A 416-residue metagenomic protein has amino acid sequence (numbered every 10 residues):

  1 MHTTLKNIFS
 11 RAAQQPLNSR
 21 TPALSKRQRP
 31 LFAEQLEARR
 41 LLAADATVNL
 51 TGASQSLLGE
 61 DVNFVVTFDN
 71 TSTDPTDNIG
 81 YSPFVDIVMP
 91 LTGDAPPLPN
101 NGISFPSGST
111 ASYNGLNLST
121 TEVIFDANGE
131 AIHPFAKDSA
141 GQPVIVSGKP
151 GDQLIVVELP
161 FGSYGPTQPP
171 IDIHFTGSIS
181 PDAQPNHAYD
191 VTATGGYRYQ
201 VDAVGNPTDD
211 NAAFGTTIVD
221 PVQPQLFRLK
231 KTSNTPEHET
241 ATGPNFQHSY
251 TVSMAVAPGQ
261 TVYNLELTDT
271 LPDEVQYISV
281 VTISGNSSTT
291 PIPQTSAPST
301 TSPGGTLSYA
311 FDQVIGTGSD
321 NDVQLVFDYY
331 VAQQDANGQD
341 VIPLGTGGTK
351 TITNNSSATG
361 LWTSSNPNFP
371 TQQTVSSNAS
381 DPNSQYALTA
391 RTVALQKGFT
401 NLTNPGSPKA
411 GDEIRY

Functional and structural regions predicted by a protein language model:
M1-A44: Subset of Sec-pathway N-terminal targeting signals
A43-Y416: Exported/extracytosolic protein signature
